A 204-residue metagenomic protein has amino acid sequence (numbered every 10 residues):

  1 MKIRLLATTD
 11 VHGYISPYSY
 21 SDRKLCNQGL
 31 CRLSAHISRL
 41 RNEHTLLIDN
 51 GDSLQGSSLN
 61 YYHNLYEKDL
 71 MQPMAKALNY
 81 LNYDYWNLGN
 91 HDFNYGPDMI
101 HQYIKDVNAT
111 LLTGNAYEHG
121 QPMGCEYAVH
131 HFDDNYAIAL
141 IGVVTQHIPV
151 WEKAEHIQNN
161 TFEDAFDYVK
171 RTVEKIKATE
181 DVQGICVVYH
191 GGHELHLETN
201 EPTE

Functional and structural regions predicted by a protein language model:
M1-E204: Acidic, metal/ion-coordinating pockets
